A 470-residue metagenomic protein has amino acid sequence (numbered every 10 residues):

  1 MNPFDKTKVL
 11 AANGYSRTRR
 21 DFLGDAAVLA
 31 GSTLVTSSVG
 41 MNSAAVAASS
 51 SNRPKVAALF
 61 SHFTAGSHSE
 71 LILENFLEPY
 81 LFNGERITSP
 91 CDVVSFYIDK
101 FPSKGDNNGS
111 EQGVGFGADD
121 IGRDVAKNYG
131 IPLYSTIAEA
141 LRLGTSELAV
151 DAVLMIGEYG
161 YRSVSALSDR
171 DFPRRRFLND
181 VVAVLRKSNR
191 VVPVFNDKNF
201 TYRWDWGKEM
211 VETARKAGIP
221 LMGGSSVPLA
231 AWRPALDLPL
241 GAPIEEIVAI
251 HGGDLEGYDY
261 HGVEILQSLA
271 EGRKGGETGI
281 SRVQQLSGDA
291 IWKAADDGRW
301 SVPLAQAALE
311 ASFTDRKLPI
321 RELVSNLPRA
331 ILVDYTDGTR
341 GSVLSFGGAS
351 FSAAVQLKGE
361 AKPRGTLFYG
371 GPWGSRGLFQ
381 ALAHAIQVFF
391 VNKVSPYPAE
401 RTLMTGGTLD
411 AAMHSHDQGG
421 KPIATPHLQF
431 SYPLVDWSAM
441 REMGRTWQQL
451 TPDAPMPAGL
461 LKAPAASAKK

Functional and structural regions predicted by a protein language model:
M1-T18: N-terminal secretory signal peptides
Y15-S16, S37-F60: C-terminal segment of N-terminal export signals and the immediately downstream linker at the start of the mature
D21-S43: N-terminal export signals
T33-G40, S49, S168-R170, F389-K470: C-terminal helix-rich "cap/oligomerization" subdomain common to oxidoreductases
L81-I131: Glycine-rich phosphate-binding loop and adjoining beta1-alpha1-beta2 segment of Rossmann-like nucleotide-binding folds
E158-P228: Beta-strand-loop-alpha-helix segment that lines the small-molecule cofactor/substrate pocket of alpha/beta enzymes
I247-T339, S345-G347, L403-G407: Rossmann-like dinucleotide-binding domain that binds NAD(P)(H)
K317-E400, H427, Q449-T451: NAD(P)-dinucleotide binding in Rossmann-like oxidoreductases
